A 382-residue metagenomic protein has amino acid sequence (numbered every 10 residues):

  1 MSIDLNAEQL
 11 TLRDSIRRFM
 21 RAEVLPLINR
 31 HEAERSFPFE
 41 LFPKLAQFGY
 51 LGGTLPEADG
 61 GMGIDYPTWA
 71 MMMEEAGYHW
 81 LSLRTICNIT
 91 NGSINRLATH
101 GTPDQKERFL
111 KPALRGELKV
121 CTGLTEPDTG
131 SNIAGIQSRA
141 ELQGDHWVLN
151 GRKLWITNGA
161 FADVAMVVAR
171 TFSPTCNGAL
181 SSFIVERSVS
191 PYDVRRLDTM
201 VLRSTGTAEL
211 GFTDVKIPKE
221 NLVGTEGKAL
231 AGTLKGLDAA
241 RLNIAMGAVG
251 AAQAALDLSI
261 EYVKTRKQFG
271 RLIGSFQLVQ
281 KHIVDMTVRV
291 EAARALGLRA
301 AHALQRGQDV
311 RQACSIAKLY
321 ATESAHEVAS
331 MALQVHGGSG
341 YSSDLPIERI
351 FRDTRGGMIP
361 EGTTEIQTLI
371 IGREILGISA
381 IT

Functional and structural regions predicted by a protein language model:
M1-R84, N88, H100-Q105, P112 (+6 more regions): Alpha-helical interface subdomain recognition
G49, M73-G77, A169, V185-V189 (+1 more regions): Short Ser/Thr-interspersed hydrophobic loop/turn segments at strand-loop and sheet-helix junctions that line or gate
I64, N132-A134, N158-D163, C176-A179 (+2 more regions): Short glycine/proline-enriched turns and hinge-like loops at secondary-structure junctions
A113, D128-S131, W155-N158, S173-P174 (+1 more regions): Short Gly/Pro-enriched turn/cap motifs at secondary-structure boundaries
G116-L124: A short, Trp-centered hydrophobic/proline-enriched beta-strand micro-motif
G135-Q137, S188-K216: Flexible, small-/acidic-enriched active-site or ligand-binding loops
D145-H146, N150-R195: A short core secondary-structure module
T213-G232: Long, acidic (Asp/Glu-rich), low-complexity accessory segments flanking structured domains
